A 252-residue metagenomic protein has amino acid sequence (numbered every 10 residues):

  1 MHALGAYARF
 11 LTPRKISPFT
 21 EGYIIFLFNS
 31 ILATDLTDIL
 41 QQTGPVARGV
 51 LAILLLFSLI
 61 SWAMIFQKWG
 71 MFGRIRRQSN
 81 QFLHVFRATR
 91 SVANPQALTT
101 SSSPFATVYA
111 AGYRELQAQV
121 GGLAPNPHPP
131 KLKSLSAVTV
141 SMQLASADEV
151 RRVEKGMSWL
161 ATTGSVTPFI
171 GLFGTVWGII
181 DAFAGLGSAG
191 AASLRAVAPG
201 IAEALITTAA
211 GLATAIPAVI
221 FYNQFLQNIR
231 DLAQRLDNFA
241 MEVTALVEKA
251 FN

Functional and structural regions predicted by a protein language model:
H2-Y7, L11-T43, S193: Short, strongly hydrophobic alpha-helical membrane anchors
I24-H84: Hydrophobic membrane-targeting segments
V50-I53, F57-I60, T167-I170, G174-W177 (+1 more regions): Residue-level signal for the membrane-embedded core of alpha-helical transmembrane segments, especially mid-helix
A63-G73, I216-N228: Alpha-helical transmembrane segments of multi-pass membrane proteins
R76-F173, D181-S193, I220-N252: Predominantly long cytosolic amphipathic alpha-helical stalk/bundle segments
G190-A191, R195-A204: Hydrophobic alpha-helical transmembrane segments and adjacent short intramembrane/lumenal linkers of inner/organellar
A204-A218: Hydrophobic alpha-helical transmembrane segments of polytopic membrane proteins
